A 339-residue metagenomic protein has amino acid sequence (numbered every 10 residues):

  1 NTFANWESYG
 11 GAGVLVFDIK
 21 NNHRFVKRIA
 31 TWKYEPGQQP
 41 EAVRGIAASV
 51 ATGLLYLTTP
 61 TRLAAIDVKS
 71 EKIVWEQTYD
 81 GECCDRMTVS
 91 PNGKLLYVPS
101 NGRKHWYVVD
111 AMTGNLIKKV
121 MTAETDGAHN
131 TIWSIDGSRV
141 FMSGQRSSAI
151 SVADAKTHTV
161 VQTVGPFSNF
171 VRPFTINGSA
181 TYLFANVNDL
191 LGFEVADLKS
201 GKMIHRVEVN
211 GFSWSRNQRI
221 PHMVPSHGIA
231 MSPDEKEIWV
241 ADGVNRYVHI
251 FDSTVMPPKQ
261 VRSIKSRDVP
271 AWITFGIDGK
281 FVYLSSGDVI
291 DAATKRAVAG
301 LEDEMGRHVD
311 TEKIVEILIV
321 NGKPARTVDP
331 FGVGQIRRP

Functional and structural regions predicted by a protein language model:
N1-P339: Predominantly soluble domains enriched in secretory-pathway, periplasmic, or organellar proteins
